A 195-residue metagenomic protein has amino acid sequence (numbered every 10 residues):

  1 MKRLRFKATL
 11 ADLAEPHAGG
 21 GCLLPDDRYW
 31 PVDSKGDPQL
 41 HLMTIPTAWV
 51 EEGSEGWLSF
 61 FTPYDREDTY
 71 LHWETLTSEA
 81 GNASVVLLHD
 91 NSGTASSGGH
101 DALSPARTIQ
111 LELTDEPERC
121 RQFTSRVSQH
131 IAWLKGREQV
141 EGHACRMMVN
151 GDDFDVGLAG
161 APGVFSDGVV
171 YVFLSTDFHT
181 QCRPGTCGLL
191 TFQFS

Functional and structural regions predicted by a protein language model:
M1-S195: Preference for intrinsically disordered or flexible, low-complexity segments and adjacent hinge/connector residues
